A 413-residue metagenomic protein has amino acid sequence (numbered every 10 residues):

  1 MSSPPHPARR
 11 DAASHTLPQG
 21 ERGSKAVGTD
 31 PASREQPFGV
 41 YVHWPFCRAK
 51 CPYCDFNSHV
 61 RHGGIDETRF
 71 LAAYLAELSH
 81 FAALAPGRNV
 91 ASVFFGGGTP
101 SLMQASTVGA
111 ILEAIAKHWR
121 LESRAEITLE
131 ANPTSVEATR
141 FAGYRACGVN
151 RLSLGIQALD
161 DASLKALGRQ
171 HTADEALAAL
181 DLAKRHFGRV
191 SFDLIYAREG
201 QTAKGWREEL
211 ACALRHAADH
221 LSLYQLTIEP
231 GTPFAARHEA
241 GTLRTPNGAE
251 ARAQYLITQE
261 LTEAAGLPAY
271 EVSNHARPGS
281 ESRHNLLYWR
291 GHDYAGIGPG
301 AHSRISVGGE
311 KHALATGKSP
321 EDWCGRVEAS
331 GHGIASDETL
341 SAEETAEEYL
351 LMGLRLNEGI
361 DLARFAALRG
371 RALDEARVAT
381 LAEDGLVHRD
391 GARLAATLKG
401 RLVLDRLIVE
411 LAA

Functional and structural regions predicted by a protein language model:
M1-R9, A26-V40, P86-R88, V409: N-terminal [4Fe-4S]-dependent radical SAM core
G20-G23: Glycine-biased, low-complexity coil/linker segments
E35-G39, N57-L84, R88-R371: C-terminal scaffold of the Radical SAM
P45-S58: Local cysteine-cluster metal-coordination motifs and their immediate loop/turn environment, predominantly Fe-S cluster
R369-E383: Short amphipathic alpha-helical interaction segments
E383-A392: A short, conserved structural fragment
R393-T397: Minor-groove-contacting beta-hairpin "wing" of winged helix-turn-helix DNA-binding domains
K399-A413: Short, amphipathic alpha-helical interaction segments positioned at domain boundaries
